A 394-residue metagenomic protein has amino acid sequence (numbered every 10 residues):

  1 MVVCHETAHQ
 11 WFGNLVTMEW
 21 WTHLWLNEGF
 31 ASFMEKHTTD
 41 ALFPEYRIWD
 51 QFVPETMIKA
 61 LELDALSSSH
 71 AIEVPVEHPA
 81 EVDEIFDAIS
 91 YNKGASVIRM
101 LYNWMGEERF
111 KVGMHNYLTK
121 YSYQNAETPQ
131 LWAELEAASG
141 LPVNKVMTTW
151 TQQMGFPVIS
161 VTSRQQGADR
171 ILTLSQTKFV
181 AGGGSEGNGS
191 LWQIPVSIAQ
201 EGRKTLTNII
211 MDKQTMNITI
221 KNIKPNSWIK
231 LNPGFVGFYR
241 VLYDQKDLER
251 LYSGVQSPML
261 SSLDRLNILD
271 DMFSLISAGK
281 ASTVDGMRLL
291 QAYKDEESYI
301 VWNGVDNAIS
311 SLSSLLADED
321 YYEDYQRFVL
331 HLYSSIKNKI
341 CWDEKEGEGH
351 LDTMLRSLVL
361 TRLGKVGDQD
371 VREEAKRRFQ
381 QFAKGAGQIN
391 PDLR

Functional and structural regions predicted by a protein language model:
M1-S185, S311, D318-H331, S335-W342 (+2 more regions): Hydrophobic alpha-helical and helix-loop surface patches within well-folded domains that function as non-catalytic
C4, A8-G13, E19, P195-I198 (+2 more regions): Amphipathic repeat-derived elements
A31, I98-W104, T177, A199 (+3 more regions): N-terminal, helix-rich and Lys/Arg-enriched segments in bacterial and organellar proteins
P44-E45, F52, L191-V196, M216 (+1 more regions): Short, low-complexity, polar/charged sequence segments that are solvent-exposed and flexible
M57-I58, A168, E186, A199-N208 (+1 more regions): Long, ordered, helix-rich scaffold segments
V143-N144, F156-N232: Beta-strand-rich binding/interaction modules
